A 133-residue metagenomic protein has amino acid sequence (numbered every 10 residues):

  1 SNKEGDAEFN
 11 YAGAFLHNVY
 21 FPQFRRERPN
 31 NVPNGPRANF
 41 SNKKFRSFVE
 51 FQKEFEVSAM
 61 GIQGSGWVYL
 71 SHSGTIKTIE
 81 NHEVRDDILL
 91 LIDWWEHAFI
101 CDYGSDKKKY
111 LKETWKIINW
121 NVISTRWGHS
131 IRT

Functional and structural regions predicted by a protein language model:
S1-T133: Feature for soluble, non-membrane regions of globular proteins
